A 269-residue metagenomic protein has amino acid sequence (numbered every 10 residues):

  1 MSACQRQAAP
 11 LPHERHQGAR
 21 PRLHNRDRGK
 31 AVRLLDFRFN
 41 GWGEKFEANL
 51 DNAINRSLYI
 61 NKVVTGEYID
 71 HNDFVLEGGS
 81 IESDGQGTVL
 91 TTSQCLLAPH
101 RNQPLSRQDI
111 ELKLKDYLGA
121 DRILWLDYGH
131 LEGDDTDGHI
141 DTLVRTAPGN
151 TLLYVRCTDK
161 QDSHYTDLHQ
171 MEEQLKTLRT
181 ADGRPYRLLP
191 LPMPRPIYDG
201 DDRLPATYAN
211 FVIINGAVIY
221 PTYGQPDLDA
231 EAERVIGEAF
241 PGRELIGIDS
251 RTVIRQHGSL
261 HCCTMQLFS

Functional and structural regions predicted by a protein language model:
M1-S269: The feature marks the mature, well-folded catalytic cores of soluble enzymes
